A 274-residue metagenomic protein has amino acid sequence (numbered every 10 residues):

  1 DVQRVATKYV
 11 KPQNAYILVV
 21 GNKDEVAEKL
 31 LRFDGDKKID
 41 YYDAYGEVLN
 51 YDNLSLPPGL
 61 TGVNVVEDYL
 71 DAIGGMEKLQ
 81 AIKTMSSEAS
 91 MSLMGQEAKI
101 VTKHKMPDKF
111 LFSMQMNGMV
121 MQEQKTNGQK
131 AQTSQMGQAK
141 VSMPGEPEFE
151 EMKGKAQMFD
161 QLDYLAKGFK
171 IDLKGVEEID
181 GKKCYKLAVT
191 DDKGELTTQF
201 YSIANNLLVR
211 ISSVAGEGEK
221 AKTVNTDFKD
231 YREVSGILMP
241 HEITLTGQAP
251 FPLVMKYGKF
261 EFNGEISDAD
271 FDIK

Functional and structural regions predicted by a protein language model:
D1-L60: C-terminal regions of mature proteins
V2-V5, I17, Y69, S87 (+6 more regions): Buried hydrophobic packing residues in well-ordered domains
V10-K11, E77-I82, E219, I237: Edge/loop elements at the starts and ends of beta-strands within beta-rich repeat scaffolds
V20-D24, G35, A44-Y45, S92 (+7 more regions): Solvent-exposed coil/turn segments that connect beta secondary-structure elements in extracytoplasmic/periplasmic
E25-A27, V120-Q122, E195-T197: Short beta-strands and strand-coil junctions in structured, solvent-facing domains, enriched
P57-E67, D71, G128-L196, I203-N205 (+3 more regions): Flexible, processing/modification-adjacent segments and terminal tails in exported/periplasmic/extracellular proteins
V63-A139, K167-L173: N-terminal mature ectodomain segment of secretory-pathway/periplasmic proteins
L111, Q115-N117, K182-I273: Gly/Pro-enriched, hydrophobic low-complexity segments that function as extracytoplasmic propeptides/linkers
